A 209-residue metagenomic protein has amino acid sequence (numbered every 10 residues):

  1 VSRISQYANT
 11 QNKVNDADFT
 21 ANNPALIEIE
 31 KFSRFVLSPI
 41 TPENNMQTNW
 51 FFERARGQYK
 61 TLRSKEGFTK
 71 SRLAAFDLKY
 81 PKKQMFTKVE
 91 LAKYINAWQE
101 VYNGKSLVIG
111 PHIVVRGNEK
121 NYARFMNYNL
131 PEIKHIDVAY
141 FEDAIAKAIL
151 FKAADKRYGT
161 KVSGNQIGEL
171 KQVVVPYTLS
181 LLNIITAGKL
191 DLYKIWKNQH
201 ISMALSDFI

Functional and structural regions predicted by a protein language model:
S2-I195: C-terminal catalytic or substrate-handling cores of phosphate/nucleotide- and metal-cofactor-dependent proteins acting
H200-A204: Phosphorylation-prone, low-complexity intrinsically disordered regions
